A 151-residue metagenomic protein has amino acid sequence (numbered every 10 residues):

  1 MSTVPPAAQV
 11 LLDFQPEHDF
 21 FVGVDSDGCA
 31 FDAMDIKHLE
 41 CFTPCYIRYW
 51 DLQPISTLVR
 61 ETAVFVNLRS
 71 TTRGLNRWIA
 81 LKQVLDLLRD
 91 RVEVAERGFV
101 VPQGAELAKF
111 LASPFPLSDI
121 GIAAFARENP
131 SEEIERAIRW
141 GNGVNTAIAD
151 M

Functional and structural regions predicted by a protein language model:
M1-S26, E96-R97: Non-catalytic pre-domain segments flanking phosphatase-related domains
E17-H18, C29-M151: Alpha-helical substrate-recognition element adjacent to the catalytic core
